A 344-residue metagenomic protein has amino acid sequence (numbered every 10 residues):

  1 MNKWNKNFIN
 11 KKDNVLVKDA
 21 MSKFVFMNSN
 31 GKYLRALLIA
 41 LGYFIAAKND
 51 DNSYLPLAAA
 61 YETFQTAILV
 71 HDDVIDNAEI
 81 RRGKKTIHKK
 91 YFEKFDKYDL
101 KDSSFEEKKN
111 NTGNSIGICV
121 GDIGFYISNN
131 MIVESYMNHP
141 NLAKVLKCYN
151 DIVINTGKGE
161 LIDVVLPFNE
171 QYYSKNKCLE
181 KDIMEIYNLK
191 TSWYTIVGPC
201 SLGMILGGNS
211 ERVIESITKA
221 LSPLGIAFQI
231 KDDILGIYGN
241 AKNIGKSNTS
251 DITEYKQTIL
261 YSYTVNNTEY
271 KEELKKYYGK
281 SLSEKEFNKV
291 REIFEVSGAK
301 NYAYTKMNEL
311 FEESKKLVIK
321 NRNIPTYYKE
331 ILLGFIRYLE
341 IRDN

Functional and structural regions predicted by a protein language model:
M1-N110, D163-K181, K242-N243, G334-N344: Conserved N-terminal diphosphate/IPP-binding helix and adjacent helical/loop segment of trans-prenyltransferase domains
W4-K18, F26-A36, I116-I127, M131-Y238: All-alpha helical catalytic cores of prenyl diphosphate-utilizing isoprenoid enzymes
N5, K12-D13, I234-I244, K271-Y278 (+2 more regions): A glycine-biased, small/acidic residue-tolerant capping/turn segment at secondary-structure junctions
N28-A40, W193, I259, M307-K315 (+1 more regions): Catalytic cores of Mg2+-dependent Asp-rich isoprenoid enzymes
A40-A47, I127-S135, G198-G207, Y263-E269 (+1 more regions): Well-ordered alpha-helical scaffold segments within catalytic/enzyme domains
S53, H139-C148, E211-I217, E272-K276 (+1 more regions): Acidic/histidine metal-binding catalytic segments
Y54-R82, N150-K158, W193-I196, S201-M204 (+3 more regions): Active-site alpha-helical segments that house and flank conserved acidic catalytic motifs for diphosphate chemistry
R81-G121, Y172-S192, S216-K219, A241-N267 (+1 more regions): Divalent-cation-assisted or electrostatically stabilized phosphate/pyrophosphate-binding catalytic cores
